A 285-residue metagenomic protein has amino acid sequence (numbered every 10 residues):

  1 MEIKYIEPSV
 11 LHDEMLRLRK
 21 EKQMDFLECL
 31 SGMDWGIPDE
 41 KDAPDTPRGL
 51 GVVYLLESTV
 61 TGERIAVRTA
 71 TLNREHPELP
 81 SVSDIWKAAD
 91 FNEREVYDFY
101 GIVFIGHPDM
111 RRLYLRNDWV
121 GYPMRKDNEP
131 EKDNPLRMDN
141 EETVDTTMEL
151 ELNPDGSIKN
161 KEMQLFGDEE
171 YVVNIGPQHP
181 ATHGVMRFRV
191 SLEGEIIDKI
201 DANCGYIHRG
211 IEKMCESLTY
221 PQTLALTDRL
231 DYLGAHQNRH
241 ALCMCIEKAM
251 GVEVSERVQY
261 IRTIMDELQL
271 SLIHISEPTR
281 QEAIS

Functional and structural regions predicted by a protein language model:
M1-I196: Terminal low-complexity/charged segments
L11-H12, L268, Q281-E282: Alpha-helix N-cap/helix-start and coil->helix boundary motif
C29-P38, R112, R257-S271, S276: Short, glycine/charge-rich beta-strand/loop segments that flank catalytic centers and engage negatively charged groups
V103-D109, V252-Q259, S285: Short secondary-structure capping/junction motifs at helix and strand boundaries
N134, D231-G234, P278: Functionally engaged cysteine thiol sites
Q178-L272: Active-site- and interface-proximal helix/loop "cap" or "latch" segments in soluble metabolic and energy-transducing
I273-S285: Single conserved hydrophobic/aromatic residue that forms the stacking wall/gate of nucleotide- or nucleobase-binding
